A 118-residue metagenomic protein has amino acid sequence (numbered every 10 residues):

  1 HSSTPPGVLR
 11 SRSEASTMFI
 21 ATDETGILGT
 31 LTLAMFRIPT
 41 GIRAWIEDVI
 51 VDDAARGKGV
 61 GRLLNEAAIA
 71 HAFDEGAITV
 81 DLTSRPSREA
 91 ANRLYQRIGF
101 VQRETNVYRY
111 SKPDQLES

Functional and structural regions predicted by a protein language model:
H1-I42, E47, N65-E66, H71 (+2 more regions): Acetyl-CoA-dependent GNAT
T40, K58, E89: Loop/helix-junction capping segments adjacent to catalytic residues or to phosphate/diphosphate-binding pockets
V51, G57-A70, R93-I98: Conserved acetyl-CoA-binding loop-helix of GNAT-fold acetyltransferases
D52, R85: Residue-level recognition of the GNAT/N-acetyltransferase active site
R62, P86-E104, R109-Y110: Conserved active-site alpha-helix within GNAT-family acetyltransferase domains
A72-S84: Conserved GNAT acetyl-CoA-binding A-motif
S111-S118: Generic C-terminal helix-cap and adjacent flexible tail
